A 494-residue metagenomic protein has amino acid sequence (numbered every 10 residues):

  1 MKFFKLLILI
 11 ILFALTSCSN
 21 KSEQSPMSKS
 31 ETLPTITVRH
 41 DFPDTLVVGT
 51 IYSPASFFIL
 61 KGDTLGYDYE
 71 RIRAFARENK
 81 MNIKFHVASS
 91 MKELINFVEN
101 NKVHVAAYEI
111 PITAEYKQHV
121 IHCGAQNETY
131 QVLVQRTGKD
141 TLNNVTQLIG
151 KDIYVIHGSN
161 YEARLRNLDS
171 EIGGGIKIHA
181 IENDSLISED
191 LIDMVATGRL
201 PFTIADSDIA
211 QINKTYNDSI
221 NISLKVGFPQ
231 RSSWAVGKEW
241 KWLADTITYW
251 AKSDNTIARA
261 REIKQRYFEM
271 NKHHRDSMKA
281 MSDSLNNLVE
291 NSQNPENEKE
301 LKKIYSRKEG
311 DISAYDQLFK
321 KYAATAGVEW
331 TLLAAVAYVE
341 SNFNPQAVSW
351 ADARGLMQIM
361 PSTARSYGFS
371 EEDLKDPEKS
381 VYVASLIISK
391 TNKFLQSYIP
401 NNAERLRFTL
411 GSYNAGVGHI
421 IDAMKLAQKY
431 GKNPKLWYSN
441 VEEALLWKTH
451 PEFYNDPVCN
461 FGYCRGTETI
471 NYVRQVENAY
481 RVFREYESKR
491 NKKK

Functional and structural regions predicted by a protein language model:
N20-I110, Q118, H179-S185, I247 (+1 more regions): Extracytoplasmic small-molecule ligand-binding "clamshell" domains of the periplasmic binding protein/Venus flytrap
P26-E31, G66-E78, T137-Y161, S207-I209 (+4 more regions): Extended ligand-binding regions for polar small-molecule ligands
T50-P54, A125-G138, S207, Q211-Y249 (+3 more regions): Periplasmic-binding protein-like
Y69, R73, R77-E78, K84-Q147 (+6 more regions): Acidic, polar ligand-binding/catalytic clefts
K92, A107-Q118, R166-N167, E171 (+3 more regions): A ligand-binding cleft/hinge motif common to bilobed small-molecule-binding domains
H157, Q346-E372, S380-K390, V476: Substrate-binding/active-site groove segments that recognize and process beta-1,4-linked N-acetyl-hexosamine
N271-H274, S284-F343, E378-V381, Q396-I399 (+2 more regions): Export/targeting segments at the very N-terminus of extracytoplasmic proteins
E404, F408-V482: Catalytic and substrate-binding regions of cell-wall glycan-acting enzymes that process beta-1,4-linked
